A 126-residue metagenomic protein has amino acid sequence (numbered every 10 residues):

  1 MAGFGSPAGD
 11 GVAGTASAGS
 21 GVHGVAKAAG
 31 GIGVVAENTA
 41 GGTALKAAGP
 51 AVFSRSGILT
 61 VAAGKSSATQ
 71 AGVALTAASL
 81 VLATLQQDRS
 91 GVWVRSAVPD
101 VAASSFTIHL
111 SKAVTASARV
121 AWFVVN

Functional and structural regions predicted by a protein language model:
M1-R55: Surface-exposed, glycine- and small/polar-enriched segments that build interaction surfaces at terminal
T43-K46, P50-N126: Extracellular attachment/recognition segments
